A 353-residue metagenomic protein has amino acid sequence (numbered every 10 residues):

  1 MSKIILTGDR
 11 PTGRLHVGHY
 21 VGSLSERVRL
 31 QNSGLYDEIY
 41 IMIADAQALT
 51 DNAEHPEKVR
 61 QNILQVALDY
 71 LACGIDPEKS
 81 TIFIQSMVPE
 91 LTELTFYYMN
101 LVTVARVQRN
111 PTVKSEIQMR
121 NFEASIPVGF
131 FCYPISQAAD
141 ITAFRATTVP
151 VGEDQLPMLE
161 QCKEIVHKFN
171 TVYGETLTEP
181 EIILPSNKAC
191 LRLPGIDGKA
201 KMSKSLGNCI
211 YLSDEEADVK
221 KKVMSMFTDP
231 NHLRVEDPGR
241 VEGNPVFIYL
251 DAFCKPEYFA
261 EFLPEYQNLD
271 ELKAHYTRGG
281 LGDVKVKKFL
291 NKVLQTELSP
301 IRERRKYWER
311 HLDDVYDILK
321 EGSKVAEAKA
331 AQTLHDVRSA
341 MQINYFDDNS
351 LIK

Functional and structural regions predicted by a protein language model:
M1-K3, F346-D347: Extreme N-terminus of proteins, especially the signal/transit-peptide cleavage junction and the first residues
S2-A139, E257, T296-L298, K306: N-terminal Rossmann-like or analogous alpha/beta NTP/dinucleotide-binding catalytic cores that position adenine
S23-L30, C162-I165, Y249: Buried hydrophobic packing segments
P111-S115, M119-F169, Y173, P194-G195: Internal, conserved structured core segments that host functional sites
P157, K163-K353: Conserved nucleotide- and phosphate/pyrophosphate-binding catalytic cores in adenylate/nucleotidyl-handling enzymes
